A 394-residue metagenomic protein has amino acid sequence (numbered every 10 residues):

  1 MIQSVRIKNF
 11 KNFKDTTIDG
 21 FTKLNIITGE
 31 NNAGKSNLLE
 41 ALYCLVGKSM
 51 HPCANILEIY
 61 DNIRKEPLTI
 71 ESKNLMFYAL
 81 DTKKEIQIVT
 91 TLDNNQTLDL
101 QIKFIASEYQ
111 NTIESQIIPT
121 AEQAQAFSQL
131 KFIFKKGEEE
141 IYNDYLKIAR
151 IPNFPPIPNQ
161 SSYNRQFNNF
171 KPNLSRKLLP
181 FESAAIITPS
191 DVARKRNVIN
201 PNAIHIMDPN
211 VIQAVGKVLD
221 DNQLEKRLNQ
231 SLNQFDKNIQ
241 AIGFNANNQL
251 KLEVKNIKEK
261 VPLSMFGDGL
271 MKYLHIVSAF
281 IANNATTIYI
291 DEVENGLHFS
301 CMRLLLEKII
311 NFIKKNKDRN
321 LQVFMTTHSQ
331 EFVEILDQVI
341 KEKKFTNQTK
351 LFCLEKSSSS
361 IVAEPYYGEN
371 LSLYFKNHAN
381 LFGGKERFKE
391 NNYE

Functional and structural regions predicted by a protein language model:
M1-I56, K251-E253, I257-E394: Switch/communication elements of ASCE P-loop NTPase nucleotide-binding domains
K48-N283, T287, E355-E394: Phosphate-coordinating catalytic segments in nucleotide- and nucleic-acid-processing enzymes
